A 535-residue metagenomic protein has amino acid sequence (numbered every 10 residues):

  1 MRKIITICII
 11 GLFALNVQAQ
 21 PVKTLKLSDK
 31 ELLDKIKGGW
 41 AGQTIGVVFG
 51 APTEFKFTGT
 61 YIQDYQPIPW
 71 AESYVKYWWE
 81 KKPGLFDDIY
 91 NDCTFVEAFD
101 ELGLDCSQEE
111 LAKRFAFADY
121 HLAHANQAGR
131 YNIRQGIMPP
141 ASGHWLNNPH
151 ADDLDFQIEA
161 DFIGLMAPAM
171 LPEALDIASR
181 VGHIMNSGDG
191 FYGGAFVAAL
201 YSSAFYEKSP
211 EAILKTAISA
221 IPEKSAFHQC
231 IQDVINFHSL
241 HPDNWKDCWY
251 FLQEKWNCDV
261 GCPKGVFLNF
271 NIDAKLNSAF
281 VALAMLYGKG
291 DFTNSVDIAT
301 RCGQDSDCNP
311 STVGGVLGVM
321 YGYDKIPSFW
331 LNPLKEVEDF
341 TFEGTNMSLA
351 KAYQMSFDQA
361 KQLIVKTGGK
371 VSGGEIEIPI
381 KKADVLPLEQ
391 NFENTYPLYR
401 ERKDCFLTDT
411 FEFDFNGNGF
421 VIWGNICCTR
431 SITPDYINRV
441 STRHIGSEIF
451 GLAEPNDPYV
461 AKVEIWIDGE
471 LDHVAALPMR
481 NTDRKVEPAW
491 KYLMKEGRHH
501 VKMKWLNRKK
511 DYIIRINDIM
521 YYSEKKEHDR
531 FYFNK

Functional and structural regions predicted by a protein language model:
M1-V22: Bacterial Sec-dependent N-terminal signal peptides
L27, I133, S142-A151, F162-M170 (+2 more regions): Accessory "access/gating" subregions that flank catalytic or transport cores
L33, K37, A41, I45 (+5 more regions): Active-site cavity-forming subdomains of large catalytic enzyme subunits
F49, K56, T60-I68, D189 (+3 more regions): Catalytic phosphate/nucleotide-handling subdomain of diverse soluble enzymes
P52-P83, I89-D92, E109-A123: Active-site-surrounding "flap" and adjacent substrate/cofactor-binding loops of secreted or lumenal enzymes, prototyped
Y74-T94, E338-K366: A structural-propensity feature for long, helix-poor, extended segments
G373-V460, E527-K535: Glycan-recognition and processing domains
S441-K526: Beta-strand-rich ligand-recognition modules
